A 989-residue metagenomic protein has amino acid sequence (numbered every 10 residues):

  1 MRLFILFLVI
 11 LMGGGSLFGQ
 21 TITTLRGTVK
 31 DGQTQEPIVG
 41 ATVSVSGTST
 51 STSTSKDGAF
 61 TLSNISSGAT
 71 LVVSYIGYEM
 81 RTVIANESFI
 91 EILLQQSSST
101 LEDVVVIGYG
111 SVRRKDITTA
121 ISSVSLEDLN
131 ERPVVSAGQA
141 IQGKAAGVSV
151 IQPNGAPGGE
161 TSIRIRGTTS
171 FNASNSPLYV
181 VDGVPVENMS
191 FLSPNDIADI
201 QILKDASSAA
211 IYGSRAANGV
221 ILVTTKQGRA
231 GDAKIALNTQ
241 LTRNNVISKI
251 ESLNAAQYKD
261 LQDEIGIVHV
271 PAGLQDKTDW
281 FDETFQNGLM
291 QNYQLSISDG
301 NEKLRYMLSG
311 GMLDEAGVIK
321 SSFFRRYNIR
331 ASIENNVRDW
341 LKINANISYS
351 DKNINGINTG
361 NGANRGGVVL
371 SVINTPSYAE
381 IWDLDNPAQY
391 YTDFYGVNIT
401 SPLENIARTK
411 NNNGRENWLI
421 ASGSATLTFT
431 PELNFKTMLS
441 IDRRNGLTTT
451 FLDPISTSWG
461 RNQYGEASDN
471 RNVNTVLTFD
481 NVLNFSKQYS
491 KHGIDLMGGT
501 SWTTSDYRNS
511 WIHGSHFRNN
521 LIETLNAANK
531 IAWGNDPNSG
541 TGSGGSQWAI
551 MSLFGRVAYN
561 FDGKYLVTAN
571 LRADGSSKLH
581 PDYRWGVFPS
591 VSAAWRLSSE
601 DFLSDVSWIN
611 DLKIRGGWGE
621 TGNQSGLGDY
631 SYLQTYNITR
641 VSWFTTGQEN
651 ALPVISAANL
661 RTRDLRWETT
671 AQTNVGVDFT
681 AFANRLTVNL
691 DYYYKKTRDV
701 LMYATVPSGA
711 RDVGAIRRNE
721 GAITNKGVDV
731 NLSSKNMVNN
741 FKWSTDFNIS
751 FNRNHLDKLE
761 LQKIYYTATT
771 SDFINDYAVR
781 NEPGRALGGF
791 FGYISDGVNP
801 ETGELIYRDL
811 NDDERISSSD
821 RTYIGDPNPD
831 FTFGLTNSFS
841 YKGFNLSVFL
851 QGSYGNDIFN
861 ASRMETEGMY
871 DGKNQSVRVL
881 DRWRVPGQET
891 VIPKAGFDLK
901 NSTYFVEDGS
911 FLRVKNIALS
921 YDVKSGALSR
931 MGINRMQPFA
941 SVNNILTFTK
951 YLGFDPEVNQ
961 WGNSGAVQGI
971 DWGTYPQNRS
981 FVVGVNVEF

Functional and structural regions predicted by a protein language model:
M1-S350, T359-N361, W418-I420, W667 (+5 more regions): Short, small/polar-rich motifs associated with maturation and membrane association, primarily at protein termini
S149-Q152, A210, S598-D605, G926-S929: Active-site phosphate-binding and catalytic loops of NTP-dependent enzymes
T225, L295-D299, I329-N335, A421-L427 (+13 more regions): Residues on the lipid-exposed face of transmembrane beta-strands in outer-membrane beta-barrel proteins
R229-T278, V318-S322, N328, S332-W418 (+8 more regions): Surface-exposed loop/interface segments of Gram-negative outer-membrane beta-barrel transport/assembly proteins
T239, G310-A316, V567-S576, W618: Transmembrane beta-strand segments that form the barrel wall of outer-membrane beta-barrel proteins
P581-G586: Short glycine/threonine-rich loop-to-helix capping motif typified by GTGT followed within a few residues by an Asp-Pro
S744, D826-Y854, L899-F948, T974-F989: Conserved C-terminal beta-signal and adjacent last beta-strands/turns of outer-membrane beta-barrel proteins
